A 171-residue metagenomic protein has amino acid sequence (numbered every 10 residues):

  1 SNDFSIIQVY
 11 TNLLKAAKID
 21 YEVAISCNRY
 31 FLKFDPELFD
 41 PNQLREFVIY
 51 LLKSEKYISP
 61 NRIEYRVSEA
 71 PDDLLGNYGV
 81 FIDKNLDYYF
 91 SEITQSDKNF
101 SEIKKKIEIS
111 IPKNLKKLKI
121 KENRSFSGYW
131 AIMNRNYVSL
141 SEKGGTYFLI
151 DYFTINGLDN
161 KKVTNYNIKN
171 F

Functional and structural regions predicted by a protein language model:
S1-F171: A sensor for short, sequence-defined functional sites
